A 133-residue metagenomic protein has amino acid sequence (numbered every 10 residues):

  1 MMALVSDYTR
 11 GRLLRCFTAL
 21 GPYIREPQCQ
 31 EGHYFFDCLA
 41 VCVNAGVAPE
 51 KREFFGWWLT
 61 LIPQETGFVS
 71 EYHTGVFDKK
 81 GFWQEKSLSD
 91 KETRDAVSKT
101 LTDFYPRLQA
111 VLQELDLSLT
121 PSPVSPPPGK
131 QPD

Functional and structural regions predicted by a protein language model:
M1-V47: Negatively charged, low-complexity tracts enriched in Asp/Glu with abundant Ser/Thr
M1-V5, R52-E65, S122-D133: Contiguous hydrophobic segments
A3, V47-K51, S87, S98: Short, charged/polar micro-motifs that form catalytic or ligand-binding hotspots
G11, C29-G32, F36, V76-K79 (+4 more regions): Amphipathic, alpha-helical segments enriched in basic
L13-C16, Q30, C38-A40, N44 (+3 more regions): Proteins with a high burden of low-complexity, intrinsically disordered sequence enriched in S/T/G/P/A and R, requiring
Q30-Y34, T66-S70, P106-L115: Generic structural motif recognizing short loop/turn segments at the entrances and edges of beta-strands
K51-K91: Intrinsically disordered, low-complexity regulatory segments enriched in Ser/Thr/Pro and charged residues
F82-D133: Compositionally biased, intrinsically disordered linkers/stalks adjacent to structured regions
